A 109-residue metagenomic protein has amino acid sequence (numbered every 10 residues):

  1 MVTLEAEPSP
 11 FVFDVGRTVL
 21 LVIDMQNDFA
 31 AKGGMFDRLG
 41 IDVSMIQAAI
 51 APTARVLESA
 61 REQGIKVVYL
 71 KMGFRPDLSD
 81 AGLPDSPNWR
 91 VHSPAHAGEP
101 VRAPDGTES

Functional and structural regions predicted by a protein language model:
M1, M45-I46, P104-D105: Short, flexible loop segments at the rims of nucleotide/cofactor-binding pockets, characterized by
M1-F13: Short coil-to-helix leader/linker segments, especially the first N-terminal amphipathic alpha-helix with its helix
P10, V19, I50-S109: Active-site alpha/beta core segments
V15-R17: A short, charged/proline- and glycine-enriched loop that marks the coil->beta-strand transition at the N-terminal
I23: Active-site flanking residues adjacent to catalytic metal/cofactor-binding acidic residues
Q26-A31: Short acidic, Gly/Ser-rich segments with clustered Asp/Glu that frequently serve as metal-coordination loops in enzyme
G33-M35, A81-G82: Short amphipathic alpha-helical segments
M35-M45: Short glycine-enriched, charge-decorated loop/helix-capping segments at active-site entrances that position
